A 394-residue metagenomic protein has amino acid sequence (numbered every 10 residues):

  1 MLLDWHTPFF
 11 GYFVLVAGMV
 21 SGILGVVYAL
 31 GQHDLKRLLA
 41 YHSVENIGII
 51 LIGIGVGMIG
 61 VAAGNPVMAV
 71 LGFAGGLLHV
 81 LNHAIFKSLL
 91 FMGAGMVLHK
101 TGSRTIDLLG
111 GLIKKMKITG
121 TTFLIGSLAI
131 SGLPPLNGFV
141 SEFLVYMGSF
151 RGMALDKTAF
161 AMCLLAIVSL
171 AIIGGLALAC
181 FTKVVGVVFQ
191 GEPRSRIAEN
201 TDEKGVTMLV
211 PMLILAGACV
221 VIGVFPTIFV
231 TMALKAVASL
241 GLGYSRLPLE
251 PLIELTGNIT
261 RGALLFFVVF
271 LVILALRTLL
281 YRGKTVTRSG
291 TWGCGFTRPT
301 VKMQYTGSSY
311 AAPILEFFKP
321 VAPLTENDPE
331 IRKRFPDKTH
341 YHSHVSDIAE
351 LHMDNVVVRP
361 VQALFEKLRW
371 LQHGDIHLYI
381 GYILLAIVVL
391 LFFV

Functional and structural regions predicted by a protein language model:
M1-E203: Hydrophobic transmembrane alpha-helices and their helix-loop junctions in integral membrane proteins
G18-S21, G126, M208-V221, A238-L247 (+2 more regions): Hydrophobic membrane-spanning alpha-helices of multi-pass integral membrane proteins
K87, G175-F181, G223, F267-K284 (+1 more regions): Hydrophobic alpha-helical membrane-embedded segments
I113-G120, A198-G217, H377-Y382: Loop-to-transmembrane helix boundary motifs in multi-pass membrane proteins
F123-P135, P211-T231, P320: Hydrophobic alpha-helical membrane-insertion segments
L124, A177, A216-V221, F267-L271 (+1 more regions): Hydrophobic alpha-helical transmembrane segments of multi-pass integral membrane proteins
A159-G174, L249-L271: Hydrophobic alpha-helical transmembrane segments
I228-L264, L276-V394: Aromatic-capped, Gly/Pro-kinked transmembrane alpha-helices
